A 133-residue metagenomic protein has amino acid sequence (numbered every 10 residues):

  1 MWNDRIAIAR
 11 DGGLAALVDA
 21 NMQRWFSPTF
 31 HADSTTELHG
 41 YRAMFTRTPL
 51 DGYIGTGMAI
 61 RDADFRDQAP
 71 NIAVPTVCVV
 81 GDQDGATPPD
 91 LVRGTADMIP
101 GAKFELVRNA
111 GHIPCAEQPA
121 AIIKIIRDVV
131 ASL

Functional and structural regions predicted by a protein language model:
M1-A20, R24-W25, D33: Flexible "cap/lid" loop of the alpha/beta hydrolase fold
D19-A20, T36-D67: Hydrophobic, aromatic-rich cap/lid helix
N21, G57-I60, T95, I122 (+2 more regions): Hydrophobic "lid"/C-terminal helical patch of Rossmann-like NAD(P)-dependent dehydrogenase/epimerase domains
R47, A63, D82-A86, I113-A116: A short, basic/aromatic alpha-helical/loop segment that forms part of the nucleotidyl-sugar donor-binding site
M58, F65, V74, P88-D97: Short alpha-helix in the alpha/beta-hydrolase fold that links the catalytic acid
Q68, P75-V77, P100-K103: Structural signature of beta-strand start/N-cap positions in the alpha/beta core of ABC transporter nucleotide-binding
I72, C78-V80, D84: Short beta-strand/loop motif that positions the catalytic acidic residue of the alpha/beta-hydrolase fold
G101-L133: Catalytic active-site module of serine/aspartate enzymes centered on a nucleophile-bearing elbow/loop
